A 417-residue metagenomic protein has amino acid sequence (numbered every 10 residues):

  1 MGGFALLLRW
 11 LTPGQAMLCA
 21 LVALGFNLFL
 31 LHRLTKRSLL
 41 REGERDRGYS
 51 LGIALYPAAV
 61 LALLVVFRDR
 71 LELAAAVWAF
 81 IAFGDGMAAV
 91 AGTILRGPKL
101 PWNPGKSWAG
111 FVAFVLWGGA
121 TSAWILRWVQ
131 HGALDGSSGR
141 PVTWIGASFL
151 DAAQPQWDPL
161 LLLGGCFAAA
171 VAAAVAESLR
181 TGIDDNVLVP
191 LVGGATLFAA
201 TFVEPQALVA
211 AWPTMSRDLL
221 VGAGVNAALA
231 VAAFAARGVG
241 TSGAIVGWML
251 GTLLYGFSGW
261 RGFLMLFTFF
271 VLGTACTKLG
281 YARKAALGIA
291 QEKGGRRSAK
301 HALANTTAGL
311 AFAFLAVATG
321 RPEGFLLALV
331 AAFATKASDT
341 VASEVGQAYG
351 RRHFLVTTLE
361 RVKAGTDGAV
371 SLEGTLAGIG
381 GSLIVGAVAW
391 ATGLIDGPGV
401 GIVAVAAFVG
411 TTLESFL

Functional and structural regions predicted by a protein language model:
M1-L100, F111-L417: Hydrophobic alpha-helical transmembrane segments
N103-P104, W108: Membrane-interfacial loop-to-helix junctions in multi-pass inner-membrane proteins
